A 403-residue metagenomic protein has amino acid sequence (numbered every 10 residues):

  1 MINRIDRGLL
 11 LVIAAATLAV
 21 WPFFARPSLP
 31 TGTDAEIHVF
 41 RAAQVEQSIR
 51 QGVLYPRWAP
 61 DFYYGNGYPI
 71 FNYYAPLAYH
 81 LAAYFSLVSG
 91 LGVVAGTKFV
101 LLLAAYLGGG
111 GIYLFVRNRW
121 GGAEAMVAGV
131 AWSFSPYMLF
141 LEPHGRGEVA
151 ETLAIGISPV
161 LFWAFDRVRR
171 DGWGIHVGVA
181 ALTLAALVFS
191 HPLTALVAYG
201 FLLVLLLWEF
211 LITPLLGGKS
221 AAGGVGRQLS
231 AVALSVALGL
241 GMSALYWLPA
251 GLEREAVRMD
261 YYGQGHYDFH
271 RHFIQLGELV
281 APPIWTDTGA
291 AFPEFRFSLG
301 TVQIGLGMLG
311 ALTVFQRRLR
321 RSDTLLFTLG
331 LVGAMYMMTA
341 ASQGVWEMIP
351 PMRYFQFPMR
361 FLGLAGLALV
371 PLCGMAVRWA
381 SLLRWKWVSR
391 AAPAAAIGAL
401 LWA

Functional and structural regions predicted by a protein language model:
M1-F23, R227, A231, R390-A394: Start-transfer (signal-anchor) and selected internal transmembrane alpha helices of multi-pass inner/ER membrane
I2-I5, P214-V232, L309-G344, R384-W387: Membrane-interface helix-loop-helix junctions at transmembrane boundaries of multi-pass membrane enzymes, predominantly
V12-W21, F71, L87, V100-R119 (+3 more regions): Membrane-embedded helix bundles of polyisoprenyl
A14-G108, V130-F140, R146-I155, H270-T286: Membrane-interface coil-to-helix junctions
Y64, F140-L153, Y262-F295, G333-L367: Membrane-helix boundary/interfacial segments in multi-pass membrane proteins
G110-L114, V160-R167, L202-F210, A231 (+4 more regions): Transmembrane alpha-helices and membrane-interface helical segments of multi-pass integral membrane enzymes
Q228, V232-F315, D323, F327: Periplasmic/ER-lumenal interhelical loops and adjacent helix-loop junctions in multi-pass membrane proteins
L234-L240, P371, V377-A403: Signature aromatic-anchored transmembrane alpha helix within multi-pass, membrane-resident enzymes that catalyze glycan
